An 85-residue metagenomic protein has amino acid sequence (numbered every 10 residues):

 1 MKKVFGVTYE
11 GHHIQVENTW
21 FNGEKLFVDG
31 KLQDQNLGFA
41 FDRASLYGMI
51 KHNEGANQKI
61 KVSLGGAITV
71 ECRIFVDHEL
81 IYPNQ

Functional and structural regions predicted by a protein language model:
M1-Q85: Terminal leader/tail segments of proteins
